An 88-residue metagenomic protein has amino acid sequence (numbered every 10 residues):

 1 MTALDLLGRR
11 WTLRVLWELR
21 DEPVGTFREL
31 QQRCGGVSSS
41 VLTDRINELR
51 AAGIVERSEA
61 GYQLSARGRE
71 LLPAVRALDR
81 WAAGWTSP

Functional and structural regions predicted by a protein language model:
M1-S38, A52, Y62-Q63, R69: N-terminal helix-turn-helix DNA-binding core of bacterial DNA-binding proteins
E18, Q63-P88: Amphipathic alpha-helical dimerization/coiled-coil segments that flank or bridge DNA-binding/regulatory modules
F27-R28, L42, R80: Short linear functional motifs in flexible/disordered or boundary regions
L42, I46-R50: Basic amphipathic alpha-helical segments that dock to polyanions
S58-E59: Residue-level signal for tight coil/turn positions that link beta-strands
